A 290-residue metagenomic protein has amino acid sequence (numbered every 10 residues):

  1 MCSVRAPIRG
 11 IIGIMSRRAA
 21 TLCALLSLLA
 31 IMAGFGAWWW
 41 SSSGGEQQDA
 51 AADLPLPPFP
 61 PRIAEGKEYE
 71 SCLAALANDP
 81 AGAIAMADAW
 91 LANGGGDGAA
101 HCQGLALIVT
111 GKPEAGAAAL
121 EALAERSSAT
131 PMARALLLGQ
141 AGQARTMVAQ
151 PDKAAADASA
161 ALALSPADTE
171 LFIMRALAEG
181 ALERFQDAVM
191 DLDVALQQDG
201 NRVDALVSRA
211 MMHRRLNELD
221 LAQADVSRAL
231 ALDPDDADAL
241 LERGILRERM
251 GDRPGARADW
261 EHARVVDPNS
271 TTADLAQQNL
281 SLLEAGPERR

Functional and structural regions predicted by a protein language model:
I11-L22, S27-C102, V109-A118: N-terminal leader/linker segments that initiate helical-solenoid repeat arrays
Q47, R257-R290: Terminal, low-structured helical/coil segments at or just beyond the last alpha-helical repeat
E65, D97-G98, P131, A135 (+4 more regions): Helix-start (N-cap) detector for alpha-helical repeat units in TPR-like alpha-solenoids, especially tetratricopeptide
C72-L73, L105, Q143, L177 (+3 more regions): Residue-level recognition of tetratricopeptide repeat
D79-G82, G111-A118, V148-D157, L182-V194 (+2 more regions): Structural signature of tandem alpha-helical TPR/SEL1-like repeats, specifically the intra-repeat loop/turn
A89-W90, A122-S127, A160-A161, V194-A195 (+2 more regions): Canonical positions in the second alpha-helix
A92-N93, R126-T130, L164, Q198 (+2 more regions): Structural marker of alpha-solenoid helical repeat scaffolds
C102, L136, Q140, M174 (+3 more regions): Canonical tetratricopeptide repeat
